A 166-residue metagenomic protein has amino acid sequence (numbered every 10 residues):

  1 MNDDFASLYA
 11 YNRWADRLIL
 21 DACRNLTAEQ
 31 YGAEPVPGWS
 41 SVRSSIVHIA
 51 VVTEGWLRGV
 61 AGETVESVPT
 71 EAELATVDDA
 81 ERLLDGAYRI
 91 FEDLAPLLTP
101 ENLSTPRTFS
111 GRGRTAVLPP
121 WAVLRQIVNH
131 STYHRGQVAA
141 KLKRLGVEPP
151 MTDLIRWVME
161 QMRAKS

Functional and structural regions predicted by a protein language model:
M1, F5-L8, A80: Residue-level preference for long, well-ordered alpha-helices that form the structural scaffold of enzyme catalytic
D3-D4, A75-T76, F91, A122-L124: A ubiquitous short alpha-helical element
F5, D16, V77, L84-Y88 (+1 more regions): A structural signal for well-ordered alpha-helical scaffolds and beta->alpha junctions
A6-T70, G111-S166: Short, contiguous alpha-helical
E63-L103: Helix-adjacent hinge/juxtasegments
P100-R112: Carboxylate-rich helix-loop segments that flank metal/cofactor sites and access channels in metalloenzymes
